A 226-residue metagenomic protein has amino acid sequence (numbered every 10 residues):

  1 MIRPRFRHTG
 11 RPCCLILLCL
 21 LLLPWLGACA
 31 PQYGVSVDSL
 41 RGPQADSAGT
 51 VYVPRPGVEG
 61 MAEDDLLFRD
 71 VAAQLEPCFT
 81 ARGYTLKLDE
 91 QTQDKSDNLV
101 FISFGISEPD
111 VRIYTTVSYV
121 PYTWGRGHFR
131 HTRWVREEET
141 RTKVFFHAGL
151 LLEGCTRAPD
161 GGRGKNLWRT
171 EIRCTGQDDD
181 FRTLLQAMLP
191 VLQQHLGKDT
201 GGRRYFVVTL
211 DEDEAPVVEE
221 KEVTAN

Functional and structural regions predicted by a protein language model:
M1-G10: N-terminal secretory signal peptides that target proteins for export/translocation
R7, R82-G83, E137: Short alpha-helical segments and helix-capping/turn motifs at coil-helix boundaries
C14-W25: Bacterial N-terminal signal peptides
C29-P43, E139-N226: C-terminal/domain-edge helix-coil "capping" segments
D38-G57: Post-signal peptide N-terminal segment of mature Sec-exported envelope proteins
V53-I113: N-terminal segment of the mature soluble domain
I102-D160: Surface-exposed short loop/turn segments
